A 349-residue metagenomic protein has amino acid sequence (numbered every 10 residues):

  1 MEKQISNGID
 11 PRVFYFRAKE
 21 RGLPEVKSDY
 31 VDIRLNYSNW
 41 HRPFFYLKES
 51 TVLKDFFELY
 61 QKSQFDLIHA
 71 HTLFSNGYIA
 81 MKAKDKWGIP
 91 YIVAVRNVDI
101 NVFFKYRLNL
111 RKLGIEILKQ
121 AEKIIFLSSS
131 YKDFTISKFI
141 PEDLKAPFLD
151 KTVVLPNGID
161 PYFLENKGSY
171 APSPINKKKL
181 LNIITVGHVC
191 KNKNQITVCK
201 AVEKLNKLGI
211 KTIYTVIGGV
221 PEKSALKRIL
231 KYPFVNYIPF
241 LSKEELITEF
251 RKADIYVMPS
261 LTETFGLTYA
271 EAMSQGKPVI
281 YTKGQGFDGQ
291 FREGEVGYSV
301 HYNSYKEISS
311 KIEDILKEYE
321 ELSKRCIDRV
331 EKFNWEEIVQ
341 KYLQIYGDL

Functional and structural regions predicted by a protein language model:
M1-E25, E203-N206, E336, L343: N-terminal subdomain of nucleotide-sugar transferases
I125, P174-K193, C199-V202: Conserved donor-binding/catalytic core segment of Leloir-type glycosyltransferases
S130, G158: Carbohydrate-associated surface elements
A225-L241: Nucleotide-activated donor-binding/catalytic signature segment of Leloir-type glycosyltransferases, i.e., the conserved
F240-L241, T248-A253, Y342: Short alpha-helical donor nucleotide-sugar binding micro-motif in glycosyltransferases
L261: Aromatic "clamp/platform" in nucleotide-sugar-dependent glycosyltransferases that forms part of the donor/acceptor
P278-T282: Short hydrophobic beta-strand element within catalytic cores of glycosyltransferases and related nucleotide-activated
E293-G294, Y298-Y305, D314-Y319: Conserved acidic donor-binding segment of nucleotide-sugar-dependent glycosyltransferases
